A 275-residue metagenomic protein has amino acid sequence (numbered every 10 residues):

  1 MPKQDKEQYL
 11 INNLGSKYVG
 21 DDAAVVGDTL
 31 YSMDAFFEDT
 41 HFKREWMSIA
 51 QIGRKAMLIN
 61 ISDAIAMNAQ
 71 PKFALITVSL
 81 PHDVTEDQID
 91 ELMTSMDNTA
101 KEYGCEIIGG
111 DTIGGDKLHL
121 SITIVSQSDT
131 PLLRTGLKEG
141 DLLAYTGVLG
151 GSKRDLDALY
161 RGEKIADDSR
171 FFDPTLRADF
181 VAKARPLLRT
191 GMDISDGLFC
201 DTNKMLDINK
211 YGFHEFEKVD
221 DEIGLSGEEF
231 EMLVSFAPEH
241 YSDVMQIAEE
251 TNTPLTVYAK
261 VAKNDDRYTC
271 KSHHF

Functional and structural regions predicted by a protein language model:
M1-F275: Helix-biased detector of long, well-ordered alpha-helical tracts
